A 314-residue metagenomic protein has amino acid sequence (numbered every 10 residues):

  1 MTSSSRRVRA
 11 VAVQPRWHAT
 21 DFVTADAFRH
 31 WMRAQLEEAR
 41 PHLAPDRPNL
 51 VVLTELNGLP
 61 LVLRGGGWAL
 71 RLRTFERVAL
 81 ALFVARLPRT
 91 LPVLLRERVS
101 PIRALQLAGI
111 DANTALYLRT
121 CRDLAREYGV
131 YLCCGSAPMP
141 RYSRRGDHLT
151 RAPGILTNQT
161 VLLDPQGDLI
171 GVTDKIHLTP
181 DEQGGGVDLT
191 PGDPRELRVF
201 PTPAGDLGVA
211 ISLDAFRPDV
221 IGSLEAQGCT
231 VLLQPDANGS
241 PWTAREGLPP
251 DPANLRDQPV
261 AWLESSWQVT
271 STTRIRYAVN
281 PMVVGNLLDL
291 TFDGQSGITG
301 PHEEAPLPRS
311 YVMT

Functional and structural regions predicted by a protein language model:
M1-D46: N-terminal glycine-/serine-/threonine-rich phosphate-binding loop
R9, Q159, Q295-G297: Conserved beta-strand and immediately adjacent loop positions that scaffold enzyme active sites
V13-P15, E55-L56, G135-A137, K175-I176 (+3 more regions): Active-site-proximal beta-strand/loop segments in catalytic clefts of secreted hydrolases
T20, L61-V62, Y142-S143, W242 (+1 more regions): Glycine/Thr-rich phosphate-binding loops of Rossmann-like dinucleotide-binding domains
E38-D164, E246-A253, P259-A261: Cys-nucleophile CN-hydrolase/nitrilase-fold catalytic domain and related Cys-dependent amidase chemistry that acts on
T54, Q166, T173, P308-S310: Short hydrophobic alpha-helix segments
R119, M139-V231, P235, P241-G247 (+1 more regions): Active-site catalytic loop in hydrolytic enzyme cores
R119-C133, S212-T314: CN hydrolase (nitrilase-like) catalytic-core segments centered on the catalytic cysteine and neighboring Lys/Glu
